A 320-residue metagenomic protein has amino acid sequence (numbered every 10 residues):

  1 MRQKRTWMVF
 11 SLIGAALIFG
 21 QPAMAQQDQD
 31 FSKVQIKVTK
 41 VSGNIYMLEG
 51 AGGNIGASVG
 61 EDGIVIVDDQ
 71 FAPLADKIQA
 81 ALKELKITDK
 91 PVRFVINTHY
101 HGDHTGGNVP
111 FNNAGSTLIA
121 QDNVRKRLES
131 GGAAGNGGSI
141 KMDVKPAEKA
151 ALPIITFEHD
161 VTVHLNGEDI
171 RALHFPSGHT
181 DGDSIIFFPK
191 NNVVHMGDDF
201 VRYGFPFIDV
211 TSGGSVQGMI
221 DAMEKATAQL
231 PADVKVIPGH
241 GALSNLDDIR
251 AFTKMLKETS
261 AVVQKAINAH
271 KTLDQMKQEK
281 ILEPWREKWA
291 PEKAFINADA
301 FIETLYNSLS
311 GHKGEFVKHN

Functional and structural regions predicted by a protein language model:
M1-S11: Bacterial N-terminal signal peptides that target proteins for export
L17, Q21-Q26, A228-D233, A242-N320: Accessory terminal helices/loops
A25-G43: Short N-terminal segments immediately surrounding and downstream of signal-peptide cleavage
K37-E84, S184-F188, V193-D198: Conserved beta-strand hairpin/beta-sheet module of binuclear metal-dependent hydrolase folds, prominently
N44, S58, D68, L82 (+10 more regions): Divalent metal-coordination and catalytic microenvironments
I55, A75-Q79, D89, N108 (+10 more regions): Extracytoplasmic/secreted envelope proteins and their assembly/folding machinery, especially bacterial periplasmic
G63-V65, F71-P73, T162, D169 (+1 more regions): Metallo-beta-lactamase
K83-T162, D181, A261: Active-site HxH/HxHxD metal-binding segment of metal-dependent hydrolases
